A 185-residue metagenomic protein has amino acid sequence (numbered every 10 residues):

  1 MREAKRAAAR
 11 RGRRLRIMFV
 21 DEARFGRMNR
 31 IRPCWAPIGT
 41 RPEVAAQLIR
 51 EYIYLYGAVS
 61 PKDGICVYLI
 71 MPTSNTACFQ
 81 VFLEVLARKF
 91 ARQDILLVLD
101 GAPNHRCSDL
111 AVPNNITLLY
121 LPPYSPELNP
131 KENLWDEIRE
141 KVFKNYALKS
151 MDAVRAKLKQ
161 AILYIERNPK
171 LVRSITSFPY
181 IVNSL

Functional and structural regions predicted by a protein language model:
M1-L185: Short functional hotspots at interaction and active-site rims
